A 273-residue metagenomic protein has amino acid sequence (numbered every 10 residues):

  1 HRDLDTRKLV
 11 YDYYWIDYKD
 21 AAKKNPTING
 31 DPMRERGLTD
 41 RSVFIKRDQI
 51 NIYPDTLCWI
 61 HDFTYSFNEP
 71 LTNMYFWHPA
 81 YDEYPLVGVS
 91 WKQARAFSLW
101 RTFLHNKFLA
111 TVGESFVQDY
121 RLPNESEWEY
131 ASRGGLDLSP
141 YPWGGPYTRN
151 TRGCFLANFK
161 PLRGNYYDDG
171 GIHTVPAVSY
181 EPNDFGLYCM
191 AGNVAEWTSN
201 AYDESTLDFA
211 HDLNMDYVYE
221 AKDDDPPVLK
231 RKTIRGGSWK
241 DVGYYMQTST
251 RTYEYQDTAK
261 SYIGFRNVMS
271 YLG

Functional and structural regions predicted by a protein language model:
H1-K23: Low-complexity, serine/threonine/proline-enriched polar segments
Y13-Y14, D20, P26-I28, P32-T248: Functional-site microenvironments in short loops/helix caps that host divalent-cation chemistry
T258: Extracellular carbohydrate recognition
S261-G273: Short, structured beta-strand segments at or near domain termini in extracellular proteins/domains
